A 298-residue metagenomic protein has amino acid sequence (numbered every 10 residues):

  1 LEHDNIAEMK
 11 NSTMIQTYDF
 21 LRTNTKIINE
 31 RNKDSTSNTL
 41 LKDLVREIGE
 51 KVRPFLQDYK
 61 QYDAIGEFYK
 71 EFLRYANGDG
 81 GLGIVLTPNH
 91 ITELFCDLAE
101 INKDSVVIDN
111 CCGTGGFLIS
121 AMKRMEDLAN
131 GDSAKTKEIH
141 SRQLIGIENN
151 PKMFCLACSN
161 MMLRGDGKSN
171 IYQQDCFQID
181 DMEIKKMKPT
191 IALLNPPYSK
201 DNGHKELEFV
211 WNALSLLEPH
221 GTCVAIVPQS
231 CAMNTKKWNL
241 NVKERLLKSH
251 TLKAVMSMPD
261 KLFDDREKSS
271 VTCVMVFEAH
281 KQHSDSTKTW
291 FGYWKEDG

Functional and structural regions predicted by a protein language model:
L1-A76: Long recognition/docking surfaces used for binding and targeting
E2, A7-N11, P88, P228 (+1 more regions): Generic structural signal for alpha-helix starts
E2, F117, L262-D265: Aromatic-residue hotspot detector
K42, R46, Y62-G66, K70 (+5 more regions): Non-catalytic, well-ordered alpha-helical scaffold segments
K60-D63, L86, T222: Alpha-helix N-cap and coil->helix boundary residues
A64, K135-L144, E244, V271: Glycine-rich, flexible loop segments associated with nucleotide phosphate handling
G81-D201, L207-E208, S215, H220 (+1 more regions): Conserved S-adenosyl-L-methionine
Q173, Q178-D180, I184-K186, I191-G298: A conserved structural/catalytic subdomain of Rossmann-like adenosyl-cofactor enzymes
